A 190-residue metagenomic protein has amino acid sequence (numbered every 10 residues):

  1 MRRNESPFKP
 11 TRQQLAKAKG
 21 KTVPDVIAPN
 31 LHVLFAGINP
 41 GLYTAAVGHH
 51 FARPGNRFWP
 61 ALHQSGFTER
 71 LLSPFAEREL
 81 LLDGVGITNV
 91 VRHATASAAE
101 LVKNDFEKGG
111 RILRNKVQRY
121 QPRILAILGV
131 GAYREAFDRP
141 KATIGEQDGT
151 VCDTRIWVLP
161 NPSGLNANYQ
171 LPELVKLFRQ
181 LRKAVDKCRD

Functional and structural regions predicted by a protein language model:
M1-H32, P54, S97-L113, P140-D190: C-terminal capping/extension of enzyme domains
F8-Q13, R70, N115-R123: Structured alpha/beta reader/binder surfaces that contact nucleic acids or chromatin modification marks
T22-A28, L71-L80, K116: Short amphipathic alpha-helices and their capping/turn segments at secondary-structure boundaries
L42-A45, A96-S97, Y133-A136, L165-N168: Short catalytic/ligand-binding loop motif for oxyanion handling, primarily in non-cytosolic enzymes, centered on
T44-N104: Short, surface-exposed acidic-centric catalytic microdomains
V47-H49, F137-R139, L171: Short amphipathic alpha-helical segments
L82-R139: Internal catalytic-core helix/loop-beta-alpha segment that presents or stabilizes conserved functional determinants
